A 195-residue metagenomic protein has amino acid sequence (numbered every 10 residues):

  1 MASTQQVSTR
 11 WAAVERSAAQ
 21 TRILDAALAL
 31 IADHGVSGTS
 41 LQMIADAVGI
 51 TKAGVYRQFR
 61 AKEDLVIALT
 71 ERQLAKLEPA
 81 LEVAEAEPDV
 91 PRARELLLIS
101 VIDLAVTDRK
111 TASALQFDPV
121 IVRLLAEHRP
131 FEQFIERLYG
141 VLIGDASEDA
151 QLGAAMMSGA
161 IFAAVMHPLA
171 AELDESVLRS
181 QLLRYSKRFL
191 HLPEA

Functional and structural regions predicted by a protein language model:
M1-H34, G38-A47, R60-I67, R72-K76: Basic, helix-initiating cap at the start of DNA-binding domains
L30, L104, F189: Short alpha-helical functional segments enriched in proximate histidine and acidic residues
G49-F59: Short hydrophobic/aromatic patch on the recognition helix
D64, A68, A75-T111: Hydrophobic alpha-helical connector segments
R92, A112-F117, L124-A195: Hydrophobic/aromatic-rich alpha-helical bundle segments in the mid-to-C-terminal region
I99-V106, F117-I121, V141: Helix-loop "lid/cap" segments that line or gate small-molecule binding pockets
